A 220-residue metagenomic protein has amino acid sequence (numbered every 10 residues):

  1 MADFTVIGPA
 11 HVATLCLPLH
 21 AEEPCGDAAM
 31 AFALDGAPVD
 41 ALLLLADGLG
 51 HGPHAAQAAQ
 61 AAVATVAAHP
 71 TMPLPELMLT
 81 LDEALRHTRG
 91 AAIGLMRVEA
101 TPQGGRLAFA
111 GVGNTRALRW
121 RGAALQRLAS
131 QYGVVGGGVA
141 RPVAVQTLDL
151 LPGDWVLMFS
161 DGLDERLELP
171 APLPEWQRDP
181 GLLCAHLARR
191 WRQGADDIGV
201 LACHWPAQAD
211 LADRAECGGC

Functional and structural regions predicted by a protein language model:
M1-A2, L79-D82, L150-C220: C-terminal catalytic subdomain
M1-A64, A140-T147, D196, C217-C220: N-terminal entry segment of metal-dependent catalytic domains or homologous docking segments
A2-G26, M78-R86, G113-T147, L151 (+2 more regions): PP2C/PPM family metal-dependent serine/threonine protein phosphatase catalytic domain, recognizing the conserved
P24-C25, H54-A123, A129, V143: Catalytic core of PPM/PP2C metal-dependent serine/threonine phosphatase domains
M30-F32, R97, A202-H204: Short, well-ordered beta-strand micro-motif
D35-V39, T101-G105, A209-D213: Short, solvent-exposed loop/turn segments that connect beta-strands within catalytic domains and beta-strand-rich
L44, G111, V156-M158: Residue-level marker for buried hydrophobic side chains located in beta-strands that build the well-ordered beta-sheet
D47-L49, T115, D161-G162: Active-site metal-binding loops of divalent metal-dependent hydrolases
